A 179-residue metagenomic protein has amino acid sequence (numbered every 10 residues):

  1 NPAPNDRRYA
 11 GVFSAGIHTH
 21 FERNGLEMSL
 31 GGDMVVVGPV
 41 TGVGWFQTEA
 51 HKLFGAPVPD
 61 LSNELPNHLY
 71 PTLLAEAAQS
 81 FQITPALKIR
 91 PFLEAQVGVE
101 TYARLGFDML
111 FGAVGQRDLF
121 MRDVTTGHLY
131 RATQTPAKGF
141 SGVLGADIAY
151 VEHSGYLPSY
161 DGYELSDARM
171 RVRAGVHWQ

Functional and structural regions predicted by a protein language model:
N1-T72, H153: Transmembrane beta-barrel domains of Gram-negative outer membranes and organellar outer membranes
P2-D6, D60-P66, E94-Q96, R131-T133 (+1 more regions): Outer-membrane beta-barrel domain signature
Y9-F13, M28, N67-L73, L87 (+3 more regions): Residues that define the transmembrane beta-barrel architecture of outer-membrane proteins
A15-F21, M34, L73-Q79, L93-A95 (+3 more regions): Residues on the lipid-exposed face of transmembrane beta-strands in outer-membrane beta-barrel proteins
H18-G25, A75-A86, M109-T135: Outer-membrane beta-barrel proteins
V43-E49, A103-L105, F120, S154-Y160: Outer-membrane beta-barrel translocator domains and adjoining extracellular loop/strand segments of Gram-negative
K52-F111: Loop-centered beta-sheet repeat module
A113-Q179: Outer membrane beta-barrel transmembrane domains
